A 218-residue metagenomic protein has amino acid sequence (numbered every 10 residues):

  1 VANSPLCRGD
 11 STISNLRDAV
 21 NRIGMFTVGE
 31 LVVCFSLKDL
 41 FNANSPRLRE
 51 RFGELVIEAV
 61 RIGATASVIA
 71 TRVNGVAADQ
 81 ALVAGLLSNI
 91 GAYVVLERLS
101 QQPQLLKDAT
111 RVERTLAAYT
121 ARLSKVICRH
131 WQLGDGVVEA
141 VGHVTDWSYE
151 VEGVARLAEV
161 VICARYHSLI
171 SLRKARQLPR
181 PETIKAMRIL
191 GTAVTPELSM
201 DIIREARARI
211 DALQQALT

Functional and structural regions predicted by a protein language model:
V1-L86, Y93-Q101, K107-T183: Conserved alpha-helical "signature site" that marks functionally important helical segments or helix/loop junctions
A186-T218: Terminal helices and disordered tails flanking the catalytic cores of nucleotide-processing hydrolases
